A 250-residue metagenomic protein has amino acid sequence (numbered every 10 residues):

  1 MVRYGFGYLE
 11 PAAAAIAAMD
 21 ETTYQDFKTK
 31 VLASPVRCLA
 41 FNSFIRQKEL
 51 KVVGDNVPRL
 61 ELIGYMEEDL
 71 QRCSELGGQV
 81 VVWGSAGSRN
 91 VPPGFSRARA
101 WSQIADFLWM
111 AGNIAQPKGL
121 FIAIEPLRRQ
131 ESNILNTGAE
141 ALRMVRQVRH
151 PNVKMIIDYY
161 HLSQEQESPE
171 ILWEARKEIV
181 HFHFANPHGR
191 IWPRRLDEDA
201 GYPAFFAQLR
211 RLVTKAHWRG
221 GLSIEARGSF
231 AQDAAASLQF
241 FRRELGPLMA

Functional and structural regions predicted by a protein language model:
M1-G78, W109, Q116, H150 (+7 more regions): N-terminal pre-domain/capping segments
V2-G5, G77, L135-I157, L162-A250: Histidine-acidic metal/acid-base catalytic patches
E10, A40-N42, V82, A123 (+3 more regions): Conserved beta-strand positions in the central sheet of alpha/beta enzyme cores
E10, E125, E131, E165 (+1 more regions): Acidic-residue sensor for enzyme active/binding pockets
I16-A18, K48-E49, S88-N90, R129-I134 (+3 more regions): Short, small-residue-enriched loops and turns at beta-alpha junctions that line or gate enzyme active sites
D20, L62, I104, Q164 (+1 more regions): Charged, low-complexity surface patches
D20-T22, K51-V57, P93-A98, N133-N136 (+3 more regions): Short, solvent-exposed loop/turn segments at secondary-structure boundaries
V52-K154: Active-site acidic/histidine proton-transfer and metal-coordination neighborhood in alpha/beta enzyme cores
